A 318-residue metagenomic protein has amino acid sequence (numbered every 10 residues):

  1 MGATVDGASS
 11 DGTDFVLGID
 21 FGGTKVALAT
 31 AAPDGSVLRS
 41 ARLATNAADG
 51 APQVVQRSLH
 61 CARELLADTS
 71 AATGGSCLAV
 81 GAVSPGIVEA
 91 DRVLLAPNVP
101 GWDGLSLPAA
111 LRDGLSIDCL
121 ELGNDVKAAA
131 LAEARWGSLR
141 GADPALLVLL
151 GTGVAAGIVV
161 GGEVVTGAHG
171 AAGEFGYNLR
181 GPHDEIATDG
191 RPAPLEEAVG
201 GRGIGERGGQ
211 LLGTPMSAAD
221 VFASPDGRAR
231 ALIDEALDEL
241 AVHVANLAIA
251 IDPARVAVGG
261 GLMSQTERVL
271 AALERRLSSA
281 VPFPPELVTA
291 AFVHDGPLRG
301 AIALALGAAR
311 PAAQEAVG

Functional and structural regions predicted by a protein language model:
M1-A79, V88-R92, L111-C119, A132-P144 (+1 more regions): ATP-binding/phosphotransfer module of carbohydrate and carboxylate kinases, centering on a glycine-rich
D20, A79-P85, G123, L147-G153 (+1 more regions): Short beta-strand segments
T24-K25, A128, T152-V154: Conserved A3 ("GATE") glycine/threonine-rich loop of ANL adenylate-forming enzymes
R42-A44, V99, G170-A171: Residue-level structural signal for beta-strand termini and adjacent loop
V93-D103: A charged helix-plus-loop insertion that forms the helical arch/lid used to bind and gate nucleic-acid substrates
E121-E133, V148: Glycine/small-residue-rich loop that forms an oxyanion/phosphate-binding "nest" at active or ligand-binding sites
A142-L195: Glycine-rich phosphate-binding loop of actin/hexokinase-like ATP-binding domains
